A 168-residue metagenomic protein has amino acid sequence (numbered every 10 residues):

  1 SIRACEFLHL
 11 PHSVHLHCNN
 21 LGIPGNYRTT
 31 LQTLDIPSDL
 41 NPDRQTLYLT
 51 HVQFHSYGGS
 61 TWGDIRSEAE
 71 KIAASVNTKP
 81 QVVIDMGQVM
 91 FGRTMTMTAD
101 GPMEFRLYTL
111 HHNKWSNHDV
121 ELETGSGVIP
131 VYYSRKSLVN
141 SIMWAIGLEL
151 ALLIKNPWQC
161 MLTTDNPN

Functional and structural regions predicted by a protein language model:
S1-Q159: Histidine/acidic residue-rich metal-binding segments in metalloenzymes
P157, M161-N168: Terminal or standalone catalytic/regulatory effector modules within metabolic enzymes and repeat proteins
